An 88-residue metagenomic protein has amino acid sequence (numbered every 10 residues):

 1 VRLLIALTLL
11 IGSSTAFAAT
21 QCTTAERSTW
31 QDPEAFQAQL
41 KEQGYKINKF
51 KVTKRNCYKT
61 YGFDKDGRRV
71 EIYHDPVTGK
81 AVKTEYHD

Functional and structural regions predicted by a protein language model:
V1-L4: Positively charged n-region of N-terminal signal peptides that target proteins for export
S13-A16: N-terminal signal peptide c-region/cleavage motif recognized by signal peptidases
T23-I47: Short, non-transmembrane alpha-helical segments in secretory-pathway proteins
N48-T53: Surface-exposed patches in mature extracellular/periplasmic domains of secreted proteins
Y58-Y61, E71, G79: Conserved histidines in hydrophobic membrane contexts and catalytic metal-binding motifs
K65-G67: Glycine-centered tight beta-turn/hairpin loop motif at sheet-sheet or coil-to-beta transitions
V77-D88: Short, low-complexity, Pro/Ser/Thr/Gly-rich segments in the mature regions of secreted, periplasmic
